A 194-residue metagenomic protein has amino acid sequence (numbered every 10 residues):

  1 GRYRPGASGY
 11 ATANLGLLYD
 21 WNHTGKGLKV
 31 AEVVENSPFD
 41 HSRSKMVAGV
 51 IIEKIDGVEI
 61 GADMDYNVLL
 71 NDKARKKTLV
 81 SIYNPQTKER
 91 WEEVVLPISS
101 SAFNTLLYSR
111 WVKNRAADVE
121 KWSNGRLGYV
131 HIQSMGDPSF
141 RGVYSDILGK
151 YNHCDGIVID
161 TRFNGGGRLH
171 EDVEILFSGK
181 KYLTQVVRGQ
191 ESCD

Functional and structural regions predicted by a protein language model:
R2, G6-S8, K29-P38, V58-D194: Cleft-lining beta-strand/loop regions that shape enzyme active-site pockets
L15-D20, A117-K121: Short, surface-exposed beta-strand/loop micro-motifs that present aromatic residues
L18-V34: PDZ/PDZ-like groove recognition
V47-E53: Structural motif
